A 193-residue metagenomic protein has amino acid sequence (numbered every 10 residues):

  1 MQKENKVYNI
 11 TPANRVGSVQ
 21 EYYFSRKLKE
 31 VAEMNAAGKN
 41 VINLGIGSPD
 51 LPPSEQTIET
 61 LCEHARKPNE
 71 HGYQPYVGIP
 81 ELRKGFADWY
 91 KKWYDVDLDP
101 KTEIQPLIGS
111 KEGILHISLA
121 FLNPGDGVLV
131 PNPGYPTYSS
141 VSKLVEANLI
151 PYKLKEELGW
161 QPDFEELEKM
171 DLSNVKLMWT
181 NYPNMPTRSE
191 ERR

Functional and structural regions predicted by a protein language model:
Q2-A13, G17-I108, H116: N-terminal small-domain helix-loop-helix segment of the aminotransferase-like
P49, K111, Y182-M185: Short glycine-rich anion-binding loops that position phosphate/pyrophosphate groups of nucleotides and phosphorylated
P52-S54, I114, Y138-S139, T187-R188: Glycine/Thr-rich phosphate-binding loops of Rossmann-like dinucleotide-binding domains
D97-I104, P124-G127, N174: Short acidic capping loops at alpha-helix termini that bridge into adjacent secondary structure
A120-S142: Conserved PLP-anchoring active-site segment centered on the Schiff-base-forming lysine
L144-L149: A short helix-loop-beta submotif of the ANL/AMP-binding
I150, L154-R193: Active-site phosphate-binding strand-loop segment of PLP-dependent enzymes
